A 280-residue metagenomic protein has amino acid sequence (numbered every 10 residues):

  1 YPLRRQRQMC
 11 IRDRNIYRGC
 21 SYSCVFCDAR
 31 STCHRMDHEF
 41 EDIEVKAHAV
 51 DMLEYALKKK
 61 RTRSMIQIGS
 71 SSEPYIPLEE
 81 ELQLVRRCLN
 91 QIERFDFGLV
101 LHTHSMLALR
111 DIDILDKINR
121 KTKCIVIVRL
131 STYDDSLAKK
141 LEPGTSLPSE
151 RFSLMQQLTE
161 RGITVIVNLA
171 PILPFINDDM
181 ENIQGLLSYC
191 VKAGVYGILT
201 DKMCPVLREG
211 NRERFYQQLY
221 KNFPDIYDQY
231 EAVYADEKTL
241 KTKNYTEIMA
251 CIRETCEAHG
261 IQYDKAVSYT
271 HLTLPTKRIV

Functional and structural regions predicted by a protein language model:
Y1-R7, I11, H271-V280: Single conserved hydrophobic/aromatic residue that forms the stacking wall/gate of nucleotide- or nucleobase-binding
R5, E181-L272: Auxiliary Fe-S-binding modules of radical SAM enzymes
R5-Q8, R12-I127, D135-K139, P148 (+2 more regions): Conserved Radical SAM active-site core
E41-V45, E80, E142-E150, D178-N182 (+2 more regions): Alpha-helix N-cap and loop-to-helix initiation/capping positions
V45, L107-L109, P174-N177, V206: Acidic-and-aromatic substrate-binding clefts and catalytic sites of carbohydrate-active enzymes
Q91-F97, S153-V165, A193, E247-D264: A structural motif corresponding to the C-terminal end of an alpha-helix and its immediate exit/capping segment
K121-D134, I198-M203, P224: Non-cysteine beta-strand/loop elements that form the S-adenosyl-L-methionine
Y133-D135, E142-G144, L158-D179, M203-P205: Conserved strand-turn element in the central/C-terminal portion of the radical SAM core barrel that lines
